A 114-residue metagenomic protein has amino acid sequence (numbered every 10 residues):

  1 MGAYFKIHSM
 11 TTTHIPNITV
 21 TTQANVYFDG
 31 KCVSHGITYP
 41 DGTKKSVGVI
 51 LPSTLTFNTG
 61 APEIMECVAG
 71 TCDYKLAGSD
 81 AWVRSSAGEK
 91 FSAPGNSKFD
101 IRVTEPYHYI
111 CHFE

Functional and structural regions predicted by a protein language model:
G2-T43: A short, N-terminal "cap"/entry segment at the start of jelly-roll beta-barrel domains of the cupin/DSBH fold
F28, L55-F57, Y74: Short loop/turn motifs at secondary-structure junctions and domain boundaries
Y39-G60, K90-G95: Conserved short histidine dyad/triad with adjacent acidic residue
N58-G60, L76-S79: Short alpha-helix capping/helix-loop boundary micro-motifs
G60-D73: Short, conserved beta-strand element in jelly-roll/cupin
S79-N96: Short acidic-glycine-tyrosine-enriched beta hairpin
P94-E114: Ligand-binding loop in jelly-roll beta-barrel domains
